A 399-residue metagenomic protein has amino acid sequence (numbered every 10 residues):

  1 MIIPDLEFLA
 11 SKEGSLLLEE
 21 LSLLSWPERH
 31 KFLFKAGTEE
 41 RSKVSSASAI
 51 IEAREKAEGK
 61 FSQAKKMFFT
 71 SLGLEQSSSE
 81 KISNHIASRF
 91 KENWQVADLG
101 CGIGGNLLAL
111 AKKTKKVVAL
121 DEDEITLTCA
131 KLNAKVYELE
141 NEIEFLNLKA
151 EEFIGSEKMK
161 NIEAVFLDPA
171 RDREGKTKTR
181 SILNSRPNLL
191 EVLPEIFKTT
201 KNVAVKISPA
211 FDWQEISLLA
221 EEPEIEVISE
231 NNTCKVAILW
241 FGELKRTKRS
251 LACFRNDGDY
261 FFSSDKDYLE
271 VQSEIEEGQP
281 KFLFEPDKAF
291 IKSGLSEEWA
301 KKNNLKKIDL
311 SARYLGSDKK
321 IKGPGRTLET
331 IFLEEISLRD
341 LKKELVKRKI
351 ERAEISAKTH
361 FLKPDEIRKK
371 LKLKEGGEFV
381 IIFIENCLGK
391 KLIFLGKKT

Functional and structural regions predicted by a protein language model:
M1-T399: SAM-dependent transferase fold signal centered on methyltransferase-like domains, encompassing both Class I
